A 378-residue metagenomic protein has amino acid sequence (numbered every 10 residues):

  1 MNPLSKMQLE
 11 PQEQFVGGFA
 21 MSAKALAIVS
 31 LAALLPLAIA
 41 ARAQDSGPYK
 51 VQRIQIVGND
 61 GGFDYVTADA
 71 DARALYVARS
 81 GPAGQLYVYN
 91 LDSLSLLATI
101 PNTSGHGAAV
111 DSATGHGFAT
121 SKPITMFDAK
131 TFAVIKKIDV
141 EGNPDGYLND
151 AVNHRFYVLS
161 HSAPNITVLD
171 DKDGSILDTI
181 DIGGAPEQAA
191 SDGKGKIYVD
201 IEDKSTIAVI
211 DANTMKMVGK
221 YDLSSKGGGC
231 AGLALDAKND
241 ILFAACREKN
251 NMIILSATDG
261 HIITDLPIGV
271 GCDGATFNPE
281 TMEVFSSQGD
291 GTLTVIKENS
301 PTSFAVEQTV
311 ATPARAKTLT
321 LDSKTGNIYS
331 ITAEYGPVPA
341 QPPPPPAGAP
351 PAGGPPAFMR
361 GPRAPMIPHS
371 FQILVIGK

Functional and structural regions predicted by a protein language model:
P3-S5, L9-P11, L34, A41 (+2 more regions): Intrinsic low-complexity/disordered segments
P3-V29: Bacterial N-terminal signal peptides that target proteins for export
G17-A20, A32-A33, A43, Q55: N-terminal regions of proteins, emphasizing targeting and processing segments when present
A27-A38: Bacterial N-terminal signal peptides
I39-K378: Predominantly soluble domains enriched in secretory-pathway, periplasmic, or organellar proteins
